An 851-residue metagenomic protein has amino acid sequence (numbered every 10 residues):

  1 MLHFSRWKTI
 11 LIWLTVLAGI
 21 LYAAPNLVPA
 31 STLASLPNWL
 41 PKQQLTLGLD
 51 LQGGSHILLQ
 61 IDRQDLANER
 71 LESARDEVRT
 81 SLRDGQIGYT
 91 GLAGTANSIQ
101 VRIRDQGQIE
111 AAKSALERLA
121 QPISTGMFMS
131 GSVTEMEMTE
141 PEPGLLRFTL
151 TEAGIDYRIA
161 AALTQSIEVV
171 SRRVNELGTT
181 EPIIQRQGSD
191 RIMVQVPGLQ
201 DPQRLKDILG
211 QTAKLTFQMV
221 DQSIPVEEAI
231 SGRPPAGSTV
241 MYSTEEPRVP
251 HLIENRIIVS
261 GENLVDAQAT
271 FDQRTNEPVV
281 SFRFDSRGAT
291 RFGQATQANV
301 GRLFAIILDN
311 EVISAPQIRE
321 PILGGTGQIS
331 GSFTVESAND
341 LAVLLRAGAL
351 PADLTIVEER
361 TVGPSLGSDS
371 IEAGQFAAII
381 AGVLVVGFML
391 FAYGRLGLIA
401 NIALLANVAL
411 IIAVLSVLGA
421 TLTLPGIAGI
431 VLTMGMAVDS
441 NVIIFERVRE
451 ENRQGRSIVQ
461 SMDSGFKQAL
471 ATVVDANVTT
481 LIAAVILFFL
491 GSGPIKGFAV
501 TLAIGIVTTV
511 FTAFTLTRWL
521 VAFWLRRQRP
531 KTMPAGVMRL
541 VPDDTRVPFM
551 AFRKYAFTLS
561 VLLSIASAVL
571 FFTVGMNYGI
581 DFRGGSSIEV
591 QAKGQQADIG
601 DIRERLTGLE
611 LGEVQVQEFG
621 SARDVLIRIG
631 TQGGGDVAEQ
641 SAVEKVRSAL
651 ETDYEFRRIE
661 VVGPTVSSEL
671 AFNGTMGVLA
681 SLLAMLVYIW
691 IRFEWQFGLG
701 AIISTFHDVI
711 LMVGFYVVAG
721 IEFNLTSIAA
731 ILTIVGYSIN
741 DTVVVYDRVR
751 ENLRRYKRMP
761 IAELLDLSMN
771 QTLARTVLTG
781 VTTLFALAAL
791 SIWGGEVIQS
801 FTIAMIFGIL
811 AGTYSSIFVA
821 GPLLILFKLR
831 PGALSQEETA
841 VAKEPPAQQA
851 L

Functional and structural regions predicted by a protein language model:
M1-G53, S81, M550-L570: Hydrophobic alpha-helical transmembrane signal-anchor segments
L2-R6, S281, R287-V300, F304-A305 (+4 more regions): Interfacial segments of transmembrane alpha-helices in multi-pass membrane proteins
I12-G19, G397-G419, I430-A437, P494 (+4 more regions): Small-residue-enriched core segments of transmembrane alpha-helices in multipass membrane transport and channel
R63-I318: Non-transmembrane, solvent-exposed regions of membrane trafficking/translocation machinery
G154, L163-E181, V249-V362, S370 (+3 more regions): Extracytoplasmic
S365-V383, M436, S440, R456-S492 (+10 more regions): Pore- and gate-forming transmembrane helices of large, multi-pass membrane proteins
A406, A413, E450-S560, W793-L851: Hydrophobic alpha-helical transmembrane segments of membrane transport and translocation systems, primarily multi-pass
G435-T479, A522-M533, I721-T779, I825-E837: Cytosolic juxtamembrane regions of multi-pass inner-membrane proteins
